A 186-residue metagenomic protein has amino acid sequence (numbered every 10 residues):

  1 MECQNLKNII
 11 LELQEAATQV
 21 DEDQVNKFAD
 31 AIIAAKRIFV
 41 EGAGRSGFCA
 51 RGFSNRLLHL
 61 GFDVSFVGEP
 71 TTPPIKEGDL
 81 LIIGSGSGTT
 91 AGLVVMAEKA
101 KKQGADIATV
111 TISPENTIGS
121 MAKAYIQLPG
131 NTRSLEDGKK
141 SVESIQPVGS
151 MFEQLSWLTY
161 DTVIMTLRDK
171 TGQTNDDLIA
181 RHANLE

Functional and structural regions predicted by a protein language model:
M1-Q19: Generic N-terminal amphipathic, Lys/Arg-enriched alpha-helix
L6, V25-F28, A50: Hydrophobic packing residues in well-ordered alpha-helices of helical domains and bundles
E15-E22, F62, G130-N131, M165-Q173: Generic secondary-structure signature for well-ordered alpha-helical cores
Q19-A34: A short, well-structured juxtamembrane/interface segment
F39-A43, F48-L158: Glycine-rich phosphate-binding loops that contact phosphosugars or nucleotide phosphates
T162, R168-E186: A short, charged, Gly/Pro-tolerant segment at domain boundaries
